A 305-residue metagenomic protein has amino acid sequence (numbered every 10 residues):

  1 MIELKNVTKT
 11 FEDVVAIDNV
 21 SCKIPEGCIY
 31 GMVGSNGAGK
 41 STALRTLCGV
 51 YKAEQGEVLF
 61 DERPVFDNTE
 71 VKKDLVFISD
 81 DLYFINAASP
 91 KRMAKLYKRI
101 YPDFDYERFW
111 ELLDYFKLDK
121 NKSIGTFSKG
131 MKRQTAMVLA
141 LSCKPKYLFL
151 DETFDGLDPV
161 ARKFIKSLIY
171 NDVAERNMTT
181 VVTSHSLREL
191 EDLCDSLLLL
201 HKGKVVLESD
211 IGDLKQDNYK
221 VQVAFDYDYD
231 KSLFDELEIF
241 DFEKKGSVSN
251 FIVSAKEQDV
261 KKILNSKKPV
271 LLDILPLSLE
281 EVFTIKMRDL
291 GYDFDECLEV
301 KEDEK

Functional and structural regions predicted by a protein language model:
Y30-S35: The feature captures the beta-strand-to-loop junction immediately N-terminal to the Walker
G56-V71: Conserved ABC transporter NBD signature motif
S79-T135: ABC-family P-loop ATPase nucleotide-binding domains
L148-E152: Catalytic Walker B motif of ABC-type/P-loop ATPase nucleotide-binding domains
I165-A255: ABC transporter nucleotide-binding domain
S247, I252-K305: C-terminal coupling/interaction segments
